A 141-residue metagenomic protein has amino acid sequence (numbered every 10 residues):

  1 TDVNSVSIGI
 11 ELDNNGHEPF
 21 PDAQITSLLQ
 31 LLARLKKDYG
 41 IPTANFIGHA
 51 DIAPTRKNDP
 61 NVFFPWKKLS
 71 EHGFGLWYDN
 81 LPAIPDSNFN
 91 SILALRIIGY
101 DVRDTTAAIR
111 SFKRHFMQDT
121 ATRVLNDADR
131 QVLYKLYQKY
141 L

Functional and structural regions predicted by a protein language model:
T1-G9: Short coil-to-beta-strand
G9-E11, I47: Conserved beta-strand segments that form the floor/walls of ligand-binding pockets within enzyme and binding domains
D13-P19: A generic structural motif
P21-L141: Basic/polar, cationic surfaces and motifs that engage anionic cell-wall and phosphate/carboxylate ligands
